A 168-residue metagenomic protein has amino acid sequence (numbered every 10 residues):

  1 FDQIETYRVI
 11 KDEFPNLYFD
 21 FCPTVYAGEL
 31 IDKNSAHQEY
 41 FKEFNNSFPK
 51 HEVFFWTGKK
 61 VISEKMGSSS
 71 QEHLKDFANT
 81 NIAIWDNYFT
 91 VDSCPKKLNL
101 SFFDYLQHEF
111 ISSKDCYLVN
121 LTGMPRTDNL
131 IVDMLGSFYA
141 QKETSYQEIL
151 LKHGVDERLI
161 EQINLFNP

Functional and structural regions predicted by a protein language model:
F1-E143: Catalytic-core regions of glycoside hydrolase
Y139-P168: C-terminal functional modules
